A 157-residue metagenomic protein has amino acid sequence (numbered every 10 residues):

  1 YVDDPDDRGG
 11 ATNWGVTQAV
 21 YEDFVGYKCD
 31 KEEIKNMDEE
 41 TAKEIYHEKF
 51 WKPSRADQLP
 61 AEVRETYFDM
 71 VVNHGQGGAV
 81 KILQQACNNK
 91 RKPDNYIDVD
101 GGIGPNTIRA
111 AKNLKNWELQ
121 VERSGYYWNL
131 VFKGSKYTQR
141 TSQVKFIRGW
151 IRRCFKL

Functional and structural regions predicted by a protein language model:
Y1-L157: Cell-wall polysaccharide-cleaving catalytic domain and substrate-binding groove, primarily in peptidoglycan/chitin
